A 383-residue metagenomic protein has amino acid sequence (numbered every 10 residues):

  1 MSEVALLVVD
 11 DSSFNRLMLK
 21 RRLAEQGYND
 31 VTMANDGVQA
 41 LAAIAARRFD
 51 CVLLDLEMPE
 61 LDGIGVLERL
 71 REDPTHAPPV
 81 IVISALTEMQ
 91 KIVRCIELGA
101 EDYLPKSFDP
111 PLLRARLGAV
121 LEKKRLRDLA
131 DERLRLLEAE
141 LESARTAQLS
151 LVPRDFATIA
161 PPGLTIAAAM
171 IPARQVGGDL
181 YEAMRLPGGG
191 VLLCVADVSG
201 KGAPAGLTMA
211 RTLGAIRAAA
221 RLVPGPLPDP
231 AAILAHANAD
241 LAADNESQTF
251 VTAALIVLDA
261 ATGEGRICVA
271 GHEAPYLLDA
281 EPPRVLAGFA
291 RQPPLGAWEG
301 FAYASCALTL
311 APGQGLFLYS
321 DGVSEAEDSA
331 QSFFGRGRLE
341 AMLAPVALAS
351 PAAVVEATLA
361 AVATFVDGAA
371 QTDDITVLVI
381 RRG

Functional and structural regions predicted by a protein language model:
S13-T32: Two-component/phosphorelay signaling modules centered on CheY-like receiver
F14, N35-Q39, E57, D62-E68 (+1 more regions): Acidic catalytic/metal-coordinating carboxylates
M33-C51: Acidic, metal-coordinating helix/loop segments flanking the phosphotransfer/catalytic sites of two-component signaling
L104-K106: A Lys-centered signature of the CheY-like receiver
D131-G315, D367-G383: … and, occasionally, acidic/histidine-rich disordered N-termini of signaling adaptors
L234, A254, C306-L318, V323-G383: C-terminal catalytic subdomain
